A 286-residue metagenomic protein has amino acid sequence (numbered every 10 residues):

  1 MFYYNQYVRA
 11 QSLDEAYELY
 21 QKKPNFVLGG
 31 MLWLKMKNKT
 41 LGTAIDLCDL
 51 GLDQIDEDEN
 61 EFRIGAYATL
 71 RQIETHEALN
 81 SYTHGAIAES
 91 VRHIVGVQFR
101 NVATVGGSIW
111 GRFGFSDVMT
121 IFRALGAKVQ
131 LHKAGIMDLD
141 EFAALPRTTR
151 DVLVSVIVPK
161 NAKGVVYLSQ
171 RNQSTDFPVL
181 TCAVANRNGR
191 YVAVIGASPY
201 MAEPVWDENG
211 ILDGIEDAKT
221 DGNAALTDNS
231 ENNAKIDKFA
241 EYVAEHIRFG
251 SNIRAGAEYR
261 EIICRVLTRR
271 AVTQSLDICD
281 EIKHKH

Functional and structural regions predicted by a protein language model:
M1-H286: C-terminal structural segment of proteins
